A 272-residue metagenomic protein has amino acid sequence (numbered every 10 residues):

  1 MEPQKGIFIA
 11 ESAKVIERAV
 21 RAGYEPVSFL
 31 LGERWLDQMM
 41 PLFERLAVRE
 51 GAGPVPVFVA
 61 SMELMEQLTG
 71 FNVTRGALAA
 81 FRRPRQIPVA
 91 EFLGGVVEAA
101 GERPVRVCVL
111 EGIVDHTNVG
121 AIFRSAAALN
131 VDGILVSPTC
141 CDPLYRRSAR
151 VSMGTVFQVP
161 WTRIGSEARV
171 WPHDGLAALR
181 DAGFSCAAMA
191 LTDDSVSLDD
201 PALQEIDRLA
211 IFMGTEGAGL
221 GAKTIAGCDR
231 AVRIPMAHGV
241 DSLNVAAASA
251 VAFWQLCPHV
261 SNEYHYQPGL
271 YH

Functional and structural regions predicted by a protein language model:
M1-N72, P268-H272: N-terminal positively charged helical leader segments and presequences
R21, G51-A52, A90-D194: RNA substrate-binding interface of SAM-dependent RNA methyltransferases
R34-L36, M62-L64, T139-C141, I164-E167 (+2 more regions): Short, acidic/turn-prone active-site loops that include or flank metal/cofactor- and phosphate-binding residues
R45-V48, G76-A77, V151-T155, Q204-D207: Short, hinge-like loop/turn segments at secondary-structure boundaries
A79, S125-L129, P143-F157, A222-H272: Structured adenosyl-cofactor binding patch, chiefly the S-adenosyl-L-methionine
A187-V240: Active-site/ligand-binding-proximal alpha/beta "capping" segment
